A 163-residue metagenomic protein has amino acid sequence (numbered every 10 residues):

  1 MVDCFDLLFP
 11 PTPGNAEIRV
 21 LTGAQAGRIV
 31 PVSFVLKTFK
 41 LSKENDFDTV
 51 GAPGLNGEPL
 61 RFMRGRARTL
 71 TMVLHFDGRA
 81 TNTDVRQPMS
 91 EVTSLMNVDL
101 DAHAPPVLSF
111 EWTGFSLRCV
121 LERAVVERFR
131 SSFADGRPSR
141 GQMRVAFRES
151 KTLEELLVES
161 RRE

Functional and structural regions predicted by a protein language model:
M1-E163: Acidic, Ser/Thr- and Gly-enriched intrinsically disordered low-complexity segments
